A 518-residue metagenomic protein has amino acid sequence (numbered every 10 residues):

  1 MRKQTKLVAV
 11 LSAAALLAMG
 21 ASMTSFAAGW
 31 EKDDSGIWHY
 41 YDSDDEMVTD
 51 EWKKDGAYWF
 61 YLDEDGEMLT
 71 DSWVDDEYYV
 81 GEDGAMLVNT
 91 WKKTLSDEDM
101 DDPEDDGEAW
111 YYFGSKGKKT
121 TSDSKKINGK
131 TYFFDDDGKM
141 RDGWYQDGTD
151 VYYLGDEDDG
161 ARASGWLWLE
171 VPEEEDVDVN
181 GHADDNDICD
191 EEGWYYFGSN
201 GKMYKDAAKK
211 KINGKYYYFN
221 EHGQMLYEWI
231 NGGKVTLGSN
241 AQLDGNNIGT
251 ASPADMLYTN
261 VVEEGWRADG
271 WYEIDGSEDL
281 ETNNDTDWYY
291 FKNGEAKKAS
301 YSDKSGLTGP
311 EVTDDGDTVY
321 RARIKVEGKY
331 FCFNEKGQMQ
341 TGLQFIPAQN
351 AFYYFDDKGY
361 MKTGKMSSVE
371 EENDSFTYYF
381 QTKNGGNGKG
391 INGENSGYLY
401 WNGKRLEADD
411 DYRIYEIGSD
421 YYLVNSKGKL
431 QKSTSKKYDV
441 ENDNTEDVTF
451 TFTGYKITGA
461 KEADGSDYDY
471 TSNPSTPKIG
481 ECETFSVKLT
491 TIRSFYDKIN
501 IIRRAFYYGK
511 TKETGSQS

Functional and structural regions predicted by a protein language model:
R2-F495, I499-I502, F506-Y508, K512-S518: Extracellular adhesion/carbohydrate-binding repeat motifs centered on closely spaced tryptophans
